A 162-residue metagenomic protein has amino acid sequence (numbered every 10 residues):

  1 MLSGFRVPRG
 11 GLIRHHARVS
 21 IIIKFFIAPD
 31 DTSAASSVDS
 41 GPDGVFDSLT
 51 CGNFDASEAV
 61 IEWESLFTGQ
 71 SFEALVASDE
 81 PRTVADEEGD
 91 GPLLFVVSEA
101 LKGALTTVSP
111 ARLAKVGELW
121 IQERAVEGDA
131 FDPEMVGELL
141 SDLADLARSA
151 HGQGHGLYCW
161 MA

Functional and structural regions predicted by a protein language model:
L2-D145, S149-Q153: Acidic (Asp/Glu-rich) sequence patches and key acidic residues that form negatively charged surfaces used
G156: Residue-level detector of anion-binding/catalytic polar loops
C159-A162: Short hydrophobic/aromatic patches at helix-to-coil boundaries
